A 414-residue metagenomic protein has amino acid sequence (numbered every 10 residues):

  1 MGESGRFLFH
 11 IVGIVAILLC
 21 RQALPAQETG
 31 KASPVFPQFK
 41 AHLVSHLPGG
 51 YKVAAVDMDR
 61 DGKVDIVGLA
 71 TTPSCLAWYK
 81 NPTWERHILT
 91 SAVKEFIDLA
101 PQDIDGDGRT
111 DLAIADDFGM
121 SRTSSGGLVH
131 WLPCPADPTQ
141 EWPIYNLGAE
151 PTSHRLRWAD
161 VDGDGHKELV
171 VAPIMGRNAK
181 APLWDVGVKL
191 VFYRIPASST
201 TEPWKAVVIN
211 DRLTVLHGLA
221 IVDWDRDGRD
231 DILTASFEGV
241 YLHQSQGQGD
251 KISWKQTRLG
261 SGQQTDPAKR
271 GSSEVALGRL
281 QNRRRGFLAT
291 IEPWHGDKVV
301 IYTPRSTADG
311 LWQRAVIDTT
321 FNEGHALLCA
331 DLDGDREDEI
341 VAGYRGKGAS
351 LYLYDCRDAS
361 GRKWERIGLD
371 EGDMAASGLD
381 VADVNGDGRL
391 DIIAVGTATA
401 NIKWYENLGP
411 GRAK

Functional and structural regions predicted by a protein language model:
M1-F7: N-terminal secretory signal peptides that target proteins for export/translocation
F7-V12, A26: Intrinsically disordered, low-complexity serine/threonine-rich segments
H10-R21: Bacterial N-terminal signal peptides
R21-K414: Beta-propeller-forming repeat regions
